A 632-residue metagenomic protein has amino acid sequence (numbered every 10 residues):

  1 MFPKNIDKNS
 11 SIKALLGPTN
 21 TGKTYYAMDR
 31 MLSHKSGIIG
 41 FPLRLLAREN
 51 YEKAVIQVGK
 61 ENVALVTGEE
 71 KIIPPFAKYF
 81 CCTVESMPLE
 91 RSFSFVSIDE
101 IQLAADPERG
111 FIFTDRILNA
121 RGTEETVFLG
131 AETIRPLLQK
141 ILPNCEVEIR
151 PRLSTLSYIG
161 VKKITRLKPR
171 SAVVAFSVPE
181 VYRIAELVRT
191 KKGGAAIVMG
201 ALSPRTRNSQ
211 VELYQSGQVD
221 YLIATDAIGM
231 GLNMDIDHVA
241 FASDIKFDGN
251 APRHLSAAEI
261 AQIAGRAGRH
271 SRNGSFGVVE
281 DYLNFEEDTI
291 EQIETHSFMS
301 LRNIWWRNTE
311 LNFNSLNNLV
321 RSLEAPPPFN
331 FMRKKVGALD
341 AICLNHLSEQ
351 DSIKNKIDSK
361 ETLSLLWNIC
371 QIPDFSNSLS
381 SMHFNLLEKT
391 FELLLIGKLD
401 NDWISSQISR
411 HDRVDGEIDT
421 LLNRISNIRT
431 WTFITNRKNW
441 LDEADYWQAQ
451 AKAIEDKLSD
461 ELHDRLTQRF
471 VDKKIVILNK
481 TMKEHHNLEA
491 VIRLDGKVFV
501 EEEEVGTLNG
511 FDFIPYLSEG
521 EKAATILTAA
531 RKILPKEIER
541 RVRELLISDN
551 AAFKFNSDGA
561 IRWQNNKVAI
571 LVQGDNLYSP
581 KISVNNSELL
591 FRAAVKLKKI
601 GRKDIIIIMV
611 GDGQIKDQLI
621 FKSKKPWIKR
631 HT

Functional and structural regions predicted by a protein language model:
K4, K8, G68-K78, E132-R170: Interdomain hinge/linker at the junction between the two RecA-like core domains of SF2 helicases
K35-N50, T126-L129, R135, R166-K191 (+1 more regions): Conserved strand-helix element at the start of the C-terminal RecA-like helicase core
G37, Q102-S157: Post-DEXD/H (motif II) to motif III coupling segment of the RecA-like Helicase ATP-binding lobe
A54-F93: Inter-Walker segment of RecA-like/P-loop motor cores
A64-V66, K71-I73, R183, G194-T225: Conserved helicase ATPase core of P-loop NTP-dependent helicases/translocases
G122-P136, S216-G217, Y221, M234-S297: Conserved segment of the helicase C-terminal RecA-like domain
S157-V174, A258-A261, R266-E349: C-terminal helicase lobe
I357-K599, K603: Extended, charged helical/alpha-beta scaffold domains that provide interaction surfaces
